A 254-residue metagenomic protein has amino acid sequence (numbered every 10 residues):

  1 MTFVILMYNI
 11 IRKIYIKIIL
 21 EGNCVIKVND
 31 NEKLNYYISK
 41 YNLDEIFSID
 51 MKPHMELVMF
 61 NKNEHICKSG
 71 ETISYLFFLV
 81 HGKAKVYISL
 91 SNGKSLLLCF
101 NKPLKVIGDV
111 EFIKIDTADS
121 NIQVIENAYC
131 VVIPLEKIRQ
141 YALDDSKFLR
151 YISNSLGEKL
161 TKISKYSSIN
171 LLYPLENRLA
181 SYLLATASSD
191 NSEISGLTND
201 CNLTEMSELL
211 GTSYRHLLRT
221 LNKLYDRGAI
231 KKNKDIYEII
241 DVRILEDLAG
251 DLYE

Functional and structural regions predicted by a protein language model:
T2, A187-E254: Phosphate-/nucleic-acid-contacting segments
Y8, I14-K62, N101, V106-I107 (+1 more regions): Cyclic nucleotide-binding regulatory module and flanking cytosolic helices
F47, L97-G157, T161: Cyclic-nucleotide recognition modules
E56, H65, K83-I88, V106 (+1 more regions): Short beta-strand segments in beta-sandwich/barrel cores
I66-E71: Short phosphate-coordinating micro-motif centered on Lys-Gly-acidic
S74-K85, L104: Glycine- and acidic-residue-biased ligand/ion/polar-headgroup-sensing regions
L143-G211: Polybasic "coupling" helices that flank or enter modular domains
